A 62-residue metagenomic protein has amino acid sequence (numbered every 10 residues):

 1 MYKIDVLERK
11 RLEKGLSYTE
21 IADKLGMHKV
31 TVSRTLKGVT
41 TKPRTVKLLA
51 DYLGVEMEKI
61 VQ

Functional and structural regions predicted by a protein language model:
M1-K14: A short, Lys/Arg-rich alpha-helix, primarily the initiator
L7, Y18, P43-V46: Helix-turn-helix DNA-binding elements, focusing on the entry/boundary residues of the two helices that contact DNA
E20-A22: Short alpha-helical "recognition helix" segments of helix-turn-helix
G26-T41: Recognition helix of helix-turn-helix/homeodomain-like DNA-binding domains that insert into the DNA major groove
R44-K59: DNA major-groove recognition helix of helix-turn-helix/homeodomain DNA-binding modules
Q62: Phosphate-coordinating loops and pocket residues in cytosolic domains that bind phosphorylated ligands
